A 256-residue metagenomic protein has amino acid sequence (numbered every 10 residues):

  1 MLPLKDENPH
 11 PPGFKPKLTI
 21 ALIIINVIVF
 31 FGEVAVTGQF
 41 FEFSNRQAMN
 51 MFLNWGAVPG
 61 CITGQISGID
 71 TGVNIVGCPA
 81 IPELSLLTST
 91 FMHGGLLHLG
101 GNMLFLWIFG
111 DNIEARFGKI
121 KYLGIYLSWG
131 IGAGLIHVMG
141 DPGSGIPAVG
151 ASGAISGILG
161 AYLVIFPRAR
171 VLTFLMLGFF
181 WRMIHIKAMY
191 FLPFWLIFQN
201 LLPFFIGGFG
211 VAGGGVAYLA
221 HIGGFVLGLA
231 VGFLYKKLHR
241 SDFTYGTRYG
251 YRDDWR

Functional and structural regions predicted by a protein language model:
M1-R256: A detector for small-residue-rich transmembrane helices and their helix-helix packing motifs
